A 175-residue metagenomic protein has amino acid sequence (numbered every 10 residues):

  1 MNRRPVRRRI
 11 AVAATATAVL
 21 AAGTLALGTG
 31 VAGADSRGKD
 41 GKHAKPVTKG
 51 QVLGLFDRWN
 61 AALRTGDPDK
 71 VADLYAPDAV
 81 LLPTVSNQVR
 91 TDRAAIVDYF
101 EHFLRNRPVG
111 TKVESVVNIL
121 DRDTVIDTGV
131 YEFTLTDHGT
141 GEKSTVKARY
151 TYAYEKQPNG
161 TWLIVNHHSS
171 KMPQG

Functional and structural regions predicted by a protein language model:
N2-R4, V12-A16, A21-P77, G175: Short, low-complexity N-terminal intrinsically disordered segments enriched in polar/charged residues
D35, K147-G175: Short beta-strand edge/turn micro-motifs at domain boundaries
W59, V71-A72, A79, D92 (+3 more regions): Hydrophobic pocket/interface hotspot
Y75, V85, G129-Y131, H168: A mature extracytoplasmic/lumenal domain signature
A76, P83, D137-H138, Q157: Acidic surface patches and DE-rich sequence motifs
V80-R90, H102-N106: A short gly/proline-enriched turn/hairpin at secondary-structure junctions
V97-T140: Surface-exposed, charged secondary-structure patches
E142-S144: Replace "Gram-negative outer membrane beta-barrel proteins" with "bacterial and organellar outer membrane beta-barrel
